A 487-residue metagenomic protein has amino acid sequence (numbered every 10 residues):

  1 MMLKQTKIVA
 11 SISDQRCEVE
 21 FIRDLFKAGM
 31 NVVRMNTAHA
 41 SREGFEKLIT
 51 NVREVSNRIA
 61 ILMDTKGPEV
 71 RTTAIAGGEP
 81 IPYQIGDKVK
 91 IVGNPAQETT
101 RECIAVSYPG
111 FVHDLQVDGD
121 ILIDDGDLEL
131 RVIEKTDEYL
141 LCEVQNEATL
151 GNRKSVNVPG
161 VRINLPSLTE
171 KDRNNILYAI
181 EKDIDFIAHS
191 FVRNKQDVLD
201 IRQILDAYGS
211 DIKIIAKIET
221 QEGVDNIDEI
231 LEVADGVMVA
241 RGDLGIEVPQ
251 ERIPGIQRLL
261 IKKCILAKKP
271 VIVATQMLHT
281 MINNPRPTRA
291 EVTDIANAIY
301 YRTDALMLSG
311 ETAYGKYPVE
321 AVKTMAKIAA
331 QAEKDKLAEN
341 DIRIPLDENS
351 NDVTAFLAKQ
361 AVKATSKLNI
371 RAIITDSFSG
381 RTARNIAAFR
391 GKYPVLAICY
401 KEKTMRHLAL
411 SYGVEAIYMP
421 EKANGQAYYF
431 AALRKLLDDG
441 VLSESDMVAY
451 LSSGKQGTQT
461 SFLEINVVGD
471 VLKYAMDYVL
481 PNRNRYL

Functional and structural regions predicted by a protein language model:
M1-L487: Non-catalytic helical/linker scaffolds that mediate oligomerization, partner binding, and domain coupling around large
